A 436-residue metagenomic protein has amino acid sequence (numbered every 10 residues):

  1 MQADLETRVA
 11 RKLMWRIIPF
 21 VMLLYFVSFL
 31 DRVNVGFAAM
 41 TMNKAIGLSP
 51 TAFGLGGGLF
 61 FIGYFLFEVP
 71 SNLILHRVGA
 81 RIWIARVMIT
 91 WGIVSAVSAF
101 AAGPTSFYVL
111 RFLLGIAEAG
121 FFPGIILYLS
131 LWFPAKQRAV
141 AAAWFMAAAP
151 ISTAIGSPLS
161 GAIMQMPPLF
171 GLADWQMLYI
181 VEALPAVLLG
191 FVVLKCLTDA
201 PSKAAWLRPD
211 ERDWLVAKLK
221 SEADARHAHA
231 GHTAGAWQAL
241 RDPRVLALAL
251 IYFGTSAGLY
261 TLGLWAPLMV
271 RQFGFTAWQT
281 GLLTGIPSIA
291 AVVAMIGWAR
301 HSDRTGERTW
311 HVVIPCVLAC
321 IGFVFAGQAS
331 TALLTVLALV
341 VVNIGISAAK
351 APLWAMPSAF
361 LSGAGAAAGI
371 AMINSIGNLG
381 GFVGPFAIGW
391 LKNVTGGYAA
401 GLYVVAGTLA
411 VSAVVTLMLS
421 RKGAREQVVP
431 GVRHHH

Functional and structural regions predicted by a protein language model:
V35-G36, W237-M295, K350, W354 (+1 more regions): Extracytoplasmic gate region of multi-pass secondary transporters
G36-F67: Extracellular/periplasmic helix-loop-helix junction of adjacent transmembrane segments in MFS-like secondary
G47, G79, F100-S106, A117 (+4 more regions): Helix-breaking motifs and short loop linkers at transmembrane-helix boundaries and internal kinks in secondary membrane
L66-T105: Conserved MFS/SLC helix-loop-helix module at the cytosolic interface between two early adjacent transmembrane helices
H76-M88, D303-C316: Cytoplasmic membrane-interface "Motif A"-like loop-to-helix N-cap segments of 12-TM Major Facilitator Superfamily
L110-A147: Cytoplasmic helix-loop-helix junction between adjacent transmembrane helices in 12-TM secondary transporters
A142-M164, P185-A186, N374-G384: Glycine-rich segments within core transmembrane alpha-helices of 12-TM secondary carriers
G306-M356: C-terminal transmembrane helical hairpin of 12-TM major facilitator-type secondary transporters
